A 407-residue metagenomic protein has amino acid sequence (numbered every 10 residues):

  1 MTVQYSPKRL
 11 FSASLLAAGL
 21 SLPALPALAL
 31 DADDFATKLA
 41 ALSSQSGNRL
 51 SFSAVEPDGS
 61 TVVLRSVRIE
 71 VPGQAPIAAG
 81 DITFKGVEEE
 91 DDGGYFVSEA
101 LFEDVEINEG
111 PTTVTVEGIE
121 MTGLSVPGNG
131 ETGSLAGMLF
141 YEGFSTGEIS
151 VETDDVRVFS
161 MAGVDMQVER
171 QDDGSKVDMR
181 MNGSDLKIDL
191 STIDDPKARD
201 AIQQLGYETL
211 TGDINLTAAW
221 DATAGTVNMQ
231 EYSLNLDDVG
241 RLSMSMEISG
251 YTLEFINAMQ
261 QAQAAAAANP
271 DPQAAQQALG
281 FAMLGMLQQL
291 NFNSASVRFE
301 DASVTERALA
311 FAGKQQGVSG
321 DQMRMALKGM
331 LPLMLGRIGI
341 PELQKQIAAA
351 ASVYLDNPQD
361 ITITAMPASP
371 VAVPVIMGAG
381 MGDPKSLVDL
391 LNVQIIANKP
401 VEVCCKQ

Functional and structural regions predicted by a protein language model:
M1-A29: Gram-negative bacterial Sec-dependent N-terminal signal peptides
A27-Q407: Glycine-rich, small/hydroxylated-residue low-complexity segments
